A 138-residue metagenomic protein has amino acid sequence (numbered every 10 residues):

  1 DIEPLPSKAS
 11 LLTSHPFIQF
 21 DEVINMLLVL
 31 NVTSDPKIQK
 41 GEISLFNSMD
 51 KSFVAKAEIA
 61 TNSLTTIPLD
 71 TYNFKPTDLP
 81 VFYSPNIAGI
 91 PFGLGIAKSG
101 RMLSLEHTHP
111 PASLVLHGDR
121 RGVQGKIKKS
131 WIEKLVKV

Functional and structural regions predicted by a protein language model:
D1-V138: Gly/Pro-rich, tryptophan- and cysteine-flecked surface segments typical of secreted/extracellular proteins
